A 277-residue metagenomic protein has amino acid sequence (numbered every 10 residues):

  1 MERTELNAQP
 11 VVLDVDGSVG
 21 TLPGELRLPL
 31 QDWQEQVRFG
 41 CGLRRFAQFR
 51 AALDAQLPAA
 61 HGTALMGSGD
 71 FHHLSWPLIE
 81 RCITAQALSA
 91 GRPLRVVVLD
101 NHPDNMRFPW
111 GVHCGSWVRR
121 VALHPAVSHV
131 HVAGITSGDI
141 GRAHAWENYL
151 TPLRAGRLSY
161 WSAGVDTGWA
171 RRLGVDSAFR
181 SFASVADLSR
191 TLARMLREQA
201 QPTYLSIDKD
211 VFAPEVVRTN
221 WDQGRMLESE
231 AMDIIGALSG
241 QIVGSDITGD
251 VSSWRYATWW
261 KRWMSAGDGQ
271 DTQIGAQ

Functional and structural regions predicted by a protein language model:
E2-Q277: Conserved alpha-helical scaffold segments that buttress catalytic/binding sites
